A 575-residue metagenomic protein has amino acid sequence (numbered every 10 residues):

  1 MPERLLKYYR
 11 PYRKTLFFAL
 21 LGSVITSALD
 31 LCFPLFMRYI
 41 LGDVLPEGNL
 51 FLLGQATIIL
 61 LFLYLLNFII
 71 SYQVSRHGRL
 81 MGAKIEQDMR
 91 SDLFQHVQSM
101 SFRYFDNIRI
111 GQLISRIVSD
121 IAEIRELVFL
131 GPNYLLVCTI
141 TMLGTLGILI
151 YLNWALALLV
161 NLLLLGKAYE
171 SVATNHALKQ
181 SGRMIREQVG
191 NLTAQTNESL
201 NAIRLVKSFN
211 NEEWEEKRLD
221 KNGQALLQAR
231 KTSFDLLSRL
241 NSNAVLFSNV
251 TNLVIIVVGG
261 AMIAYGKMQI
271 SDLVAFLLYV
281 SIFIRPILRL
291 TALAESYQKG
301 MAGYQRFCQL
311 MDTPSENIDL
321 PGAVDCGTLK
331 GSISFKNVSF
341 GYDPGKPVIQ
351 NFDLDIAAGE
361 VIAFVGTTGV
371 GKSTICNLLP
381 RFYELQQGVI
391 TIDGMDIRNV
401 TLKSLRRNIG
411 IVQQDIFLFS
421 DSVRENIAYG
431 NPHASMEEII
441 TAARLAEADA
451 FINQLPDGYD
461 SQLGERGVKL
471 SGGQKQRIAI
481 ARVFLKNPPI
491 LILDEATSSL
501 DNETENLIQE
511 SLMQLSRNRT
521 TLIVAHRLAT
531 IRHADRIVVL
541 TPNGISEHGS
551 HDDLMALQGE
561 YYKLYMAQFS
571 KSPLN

Functional and structural regions predicted by a protein language model:
Y9, V74, G78-G82, H96-L143 (+1 more regions): Juxtamembrane loop-to-helix connectors within ABC transporter transmembrane domains
R13-K14, F102-R103, S119-V128, P132 (+7 more regions): An intracellular "coupling" helix at the cytosolic face of ABC transporter transmembrane type-1 domains
L16-Q73, H77, I150-A155, G266-I270: Transmembrane helix-loop-helix hairpins at lipid-water interfaces of multipass membrane proteins, especially the type-1
C32-P34, R38, L66, P132-N175 (+2 more regions): A hydrophobic transmembrane-helix motif
L93, V97, V206, F307 (+1 more regions): Helix-loop junctions and hydrophobic alpha-helical segments within the transmembrane domains of large membrane
V97, L219, F307, F335-N337: Conserved catalytic Walker-motif region of ABC-type ATPase nucleotide-binding domains
N211, D235, I282-L310: Cytosolic ends of transmembrane helices, especially the final helix of ABC transmembrane type-1 domains
C326-N575: ABC-type nucleotide-binding domain
